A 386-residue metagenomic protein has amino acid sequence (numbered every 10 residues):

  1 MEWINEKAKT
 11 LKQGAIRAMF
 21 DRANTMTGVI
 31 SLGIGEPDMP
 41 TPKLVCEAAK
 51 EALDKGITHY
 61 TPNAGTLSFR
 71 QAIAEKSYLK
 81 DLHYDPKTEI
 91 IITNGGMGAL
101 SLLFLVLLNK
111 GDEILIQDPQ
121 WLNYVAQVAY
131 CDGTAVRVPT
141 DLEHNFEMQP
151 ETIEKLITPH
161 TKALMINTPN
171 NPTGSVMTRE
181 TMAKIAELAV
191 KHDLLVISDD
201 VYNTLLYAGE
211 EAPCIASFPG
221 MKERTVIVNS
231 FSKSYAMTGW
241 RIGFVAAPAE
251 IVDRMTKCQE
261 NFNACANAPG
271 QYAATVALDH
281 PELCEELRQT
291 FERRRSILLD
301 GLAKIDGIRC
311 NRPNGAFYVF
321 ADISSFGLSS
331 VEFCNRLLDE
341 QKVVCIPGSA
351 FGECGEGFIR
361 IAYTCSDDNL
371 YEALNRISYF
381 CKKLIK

Functional and structural regions predicted by a protein language model:
E2-E6, T10-L11, F20-M26, I30 (+2 more regions): PLP-dependent class I/II
G56-Y60: A short acidic, glycine-rich active-site loop that binds or catalyzes chemistry on phosphate/adenosine moieties
A64-G65: Short beta-strand to alpha-helix junction loop
F69-R70: Class I S-adenosyl-L-methionine
